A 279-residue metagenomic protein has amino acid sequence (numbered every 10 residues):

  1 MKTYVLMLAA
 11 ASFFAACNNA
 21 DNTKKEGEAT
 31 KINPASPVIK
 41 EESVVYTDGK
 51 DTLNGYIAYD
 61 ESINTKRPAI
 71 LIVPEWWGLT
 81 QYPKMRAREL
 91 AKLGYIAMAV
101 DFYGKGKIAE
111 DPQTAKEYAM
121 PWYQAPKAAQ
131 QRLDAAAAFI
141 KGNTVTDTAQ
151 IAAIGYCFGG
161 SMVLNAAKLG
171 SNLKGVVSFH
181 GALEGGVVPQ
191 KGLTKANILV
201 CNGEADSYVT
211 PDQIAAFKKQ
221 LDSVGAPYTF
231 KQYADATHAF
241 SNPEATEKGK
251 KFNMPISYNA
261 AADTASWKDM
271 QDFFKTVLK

Functional and structural regions predicted by a protein language model:
F13-A16: C-terminal motif of bacterial Sec signal peptides marking the signal peptidase cleavage site
N18-A20: Bacterial signal peptide processing site
K25, A29-P37, S43-V145, P243-S257: Serine-hydrolase catalytic machinery in alpha/beta-hydrolase-like enzymes
R86, T210-L221: Short alpha-helix in the alpha/beta-hydrolase fold that links the catalytic acid
L133-T194: Primarily recognizes the serine-hydrolase "nucleophile elbow" in alpha/beta-hydrolase and SGNH/GDSL folds
V200-N202: Short beta-strand/loop motif that positions the catalytic acidic residue of the alpha/beta-hydrolase fold
A205-V209, H238-A239: Acidic catalytic loop of the alpha/beta-hydrolase fold
V224-K279: C-terminal catalytic histidine-bearing segment of alpha/beta-hydrolase fold enzymes
